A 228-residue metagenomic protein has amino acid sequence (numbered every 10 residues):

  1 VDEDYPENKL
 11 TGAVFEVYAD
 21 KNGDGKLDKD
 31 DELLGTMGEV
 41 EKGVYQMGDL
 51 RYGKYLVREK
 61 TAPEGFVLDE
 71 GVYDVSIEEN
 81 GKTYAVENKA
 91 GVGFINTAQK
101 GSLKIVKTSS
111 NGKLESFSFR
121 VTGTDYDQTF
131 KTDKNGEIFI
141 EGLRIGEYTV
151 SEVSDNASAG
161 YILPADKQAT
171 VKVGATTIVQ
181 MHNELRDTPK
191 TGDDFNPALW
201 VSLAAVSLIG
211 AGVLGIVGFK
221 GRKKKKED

Functional and structural regions predicted by a protein language model:
V1-D228: Solvent-exposed loop/turn and edge beta-strand elements of beta-rich ligand-binding domains
